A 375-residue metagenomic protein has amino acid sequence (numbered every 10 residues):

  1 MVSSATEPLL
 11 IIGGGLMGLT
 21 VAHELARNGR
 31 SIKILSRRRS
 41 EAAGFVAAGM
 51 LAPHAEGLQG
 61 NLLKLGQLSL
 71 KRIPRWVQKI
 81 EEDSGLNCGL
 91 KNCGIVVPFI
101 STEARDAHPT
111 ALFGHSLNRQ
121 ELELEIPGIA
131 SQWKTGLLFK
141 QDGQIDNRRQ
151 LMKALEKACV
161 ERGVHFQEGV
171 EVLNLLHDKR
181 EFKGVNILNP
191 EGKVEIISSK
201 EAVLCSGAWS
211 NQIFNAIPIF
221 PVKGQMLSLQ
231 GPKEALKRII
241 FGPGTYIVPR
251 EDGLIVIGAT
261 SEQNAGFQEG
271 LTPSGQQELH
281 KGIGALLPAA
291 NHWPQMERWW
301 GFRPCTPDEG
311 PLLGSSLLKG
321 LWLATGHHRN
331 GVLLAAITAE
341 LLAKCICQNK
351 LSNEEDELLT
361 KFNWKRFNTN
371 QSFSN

Functional and structural regions predicted by a protein language model:
E7-K33: N-terminal Rossmann-like FAD-binding beta1-loop-alpha1 element of flavoenzymes
A26-V46: Glycine-rich FAD pyrophosphate-binding loop
F45, K233-K319: Active-site lid/adjacent beta-loop-alpha segment flanking the redox-cofactor pocket in flavoenzymes
M50-G128, K134, G282: Dinucleotide-binding Rossmann-like beta1-alpha1 core, especially the glycine-rich loop that anchors the ADP
L58, L86-V97, R119-R162, T260-N264 (+2 more regions): Helix-loop-beta segment of a Rossmann-like dinucleotide-binding subdomain
L138-K193, I197-E201, C205: Helical element adjacent to the flavin cofactor pocket in flavoenzyme catalytic cores
N189-F241, E269-P273, A289: Central helical "cap/lid" subdomain
W293-N375: C-terminal catalytic lobe of FAD-dependent flavoproteins
